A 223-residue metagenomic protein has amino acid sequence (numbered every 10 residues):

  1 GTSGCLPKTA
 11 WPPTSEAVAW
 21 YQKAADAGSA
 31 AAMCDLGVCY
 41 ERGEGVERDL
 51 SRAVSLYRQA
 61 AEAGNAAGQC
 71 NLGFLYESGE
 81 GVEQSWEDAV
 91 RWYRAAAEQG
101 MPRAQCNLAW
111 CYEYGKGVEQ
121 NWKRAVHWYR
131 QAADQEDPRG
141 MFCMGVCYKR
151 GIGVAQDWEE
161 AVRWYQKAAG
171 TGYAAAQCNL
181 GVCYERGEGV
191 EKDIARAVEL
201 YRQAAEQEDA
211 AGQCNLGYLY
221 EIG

Functional and structural regions predicted by a protein language model:
G1, Y21, D26-S29, R42-E44 (+16 more regions): Short helix-capping/linker turns of helical repeat alpha-solenoids
G1-L6, D35-R42, L56, N71-S78 (+4 more regions): Hydrophobic face of amphipathic alpha-helices that form TPR/SEL1-like repeat modules and related alpha-solenoid
P7, W11-P13: Short polybasic linear motifs
